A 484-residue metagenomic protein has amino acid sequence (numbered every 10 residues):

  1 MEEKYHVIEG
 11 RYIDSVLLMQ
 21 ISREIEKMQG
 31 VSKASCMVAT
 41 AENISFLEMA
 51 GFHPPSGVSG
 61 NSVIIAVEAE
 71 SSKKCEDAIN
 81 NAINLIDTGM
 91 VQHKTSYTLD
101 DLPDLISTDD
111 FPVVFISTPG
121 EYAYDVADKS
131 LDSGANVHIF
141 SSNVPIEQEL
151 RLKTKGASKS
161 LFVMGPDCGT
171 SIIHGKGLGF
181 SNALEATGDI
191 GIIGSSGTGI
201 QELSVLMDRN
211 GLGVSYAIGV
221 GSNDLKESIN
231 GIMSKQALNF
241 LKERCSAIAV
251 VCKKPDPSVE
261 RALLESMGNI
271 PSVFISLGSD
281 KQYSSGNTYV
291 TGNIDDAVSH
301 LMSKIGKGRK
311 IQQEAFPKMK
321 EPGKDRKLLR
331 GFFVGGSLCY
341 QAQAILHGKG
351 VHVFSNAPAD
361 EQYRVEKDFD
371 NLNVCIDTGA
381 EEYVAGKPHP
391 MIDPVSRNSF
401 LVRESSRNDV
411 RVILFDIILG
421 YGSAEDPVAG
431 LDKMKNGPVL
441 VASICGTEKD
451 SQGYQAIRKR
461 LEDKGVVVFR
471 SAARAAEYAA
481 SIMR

Functional and structural regions predicted by a protein language model:
M1-R484: Catalytic-core regions of core metabolic enzymes, especially those transforming organic acids/acyl-group intermediates
